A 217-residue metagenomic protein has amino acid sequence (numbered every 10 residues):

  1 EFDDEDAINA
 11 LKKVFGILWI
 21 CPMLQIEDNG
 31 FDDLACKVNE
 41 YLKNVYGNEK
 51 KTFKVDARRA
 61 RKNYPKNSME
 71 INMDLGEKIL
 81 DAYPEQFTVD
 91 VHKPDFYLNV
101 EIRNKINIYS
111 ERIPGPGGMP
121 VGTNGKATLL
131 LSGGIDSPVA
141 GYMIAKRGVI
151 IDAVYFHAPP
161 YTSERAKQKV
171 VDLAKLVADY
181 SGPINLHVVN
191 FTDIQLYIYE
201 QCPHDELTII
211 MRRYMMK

Functional and structural regions predicted by a protein language model:
E1-T128, G141-D193: RNA-binding accessory domains that recognize and position tRNA/RNA substrates
I135-D136: Hydrophobic/small residue at the entry helix of a nucleotide-binding pocket
V188, Q195-K217: Conserved adenosine/adenylate-binding substructure
